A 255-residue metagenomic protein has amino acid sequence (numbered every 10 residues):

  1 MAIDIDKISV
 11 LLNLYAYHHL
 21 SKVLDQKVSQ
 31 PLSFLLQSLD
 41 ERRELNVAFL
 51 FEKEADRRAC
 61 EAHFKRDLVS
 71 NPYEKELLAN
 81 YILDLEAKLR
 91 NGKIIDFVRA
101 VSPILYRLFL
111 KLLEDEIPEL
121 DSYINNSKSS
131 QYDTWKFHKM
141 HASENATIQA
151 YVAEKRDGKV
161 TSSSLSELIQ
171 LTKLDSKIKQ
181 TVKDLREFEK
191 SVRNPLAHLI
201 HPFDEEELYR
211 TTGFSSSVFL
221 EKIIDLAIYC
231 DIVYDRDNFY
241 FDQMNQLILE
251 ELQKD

Functional and structural regions predicted by a protein language model:
D4, I8-L12, Y17-I94: Charged alpha-helical initiation segments
D25-Q26, S102-L105, T211-V218: Amphipathic alpha-helical scaffolding segments
R42, I82, E86-L89, L105-L112 (+3 more regions): A structural signal for well-ordered alpha-helices, especially hydrophobic packing surfaces of coiled-coils
S70-S164: Amphipathic alpha-helical interface elements
L171-Q243: Charge-enriched, short contiguous segments at helix-coil
Y240-K254: Conserved non-transmembrane functional hotspots
